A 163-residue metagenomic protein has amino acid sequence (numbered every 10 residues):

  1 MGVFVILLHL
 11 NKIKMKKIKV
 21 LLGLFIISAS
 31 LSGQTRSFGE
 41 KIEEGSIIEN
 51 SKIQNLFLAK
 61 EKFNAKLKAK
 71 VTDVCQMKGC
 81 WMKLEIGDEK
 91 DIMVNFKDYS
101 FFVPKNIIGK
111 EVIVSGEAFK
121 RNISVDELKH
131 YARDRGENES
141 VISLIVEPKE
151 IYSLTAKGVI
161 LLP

Functional and structural regions predicted by a protein language model:
M1-S37: Bacterial Sec-dependent N-terminal signal peptides
Q34-P163: OB-fold and OB-like single-stranded nucleic-acid-recognition modules and their adjacent interaction interfaces
